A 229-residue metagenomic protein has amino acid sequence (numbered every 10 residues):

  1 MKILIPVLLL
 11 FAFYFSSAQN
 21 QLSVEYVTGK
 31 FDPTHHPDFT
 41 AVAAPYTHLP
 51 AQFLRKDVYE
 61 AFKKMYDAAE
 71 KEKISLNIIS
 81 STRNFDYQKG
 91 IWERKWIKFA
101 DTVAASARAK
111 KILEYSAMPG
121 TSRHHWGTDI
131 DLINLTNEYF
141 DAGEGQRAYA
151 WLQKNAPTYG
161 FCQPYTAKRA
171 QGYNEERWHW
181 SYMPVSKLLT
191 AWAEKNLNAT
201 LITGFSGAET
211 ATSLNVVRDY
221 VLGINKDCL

Functional and structural regions predicted by a protein language model:
M1-S23: Bacterial Sec-dependent N-terminal signal peptides
S16-S81, F85-L229: Extracytoplasmic cell-surface/polysaccharide-interacting catalytic and binding patches
